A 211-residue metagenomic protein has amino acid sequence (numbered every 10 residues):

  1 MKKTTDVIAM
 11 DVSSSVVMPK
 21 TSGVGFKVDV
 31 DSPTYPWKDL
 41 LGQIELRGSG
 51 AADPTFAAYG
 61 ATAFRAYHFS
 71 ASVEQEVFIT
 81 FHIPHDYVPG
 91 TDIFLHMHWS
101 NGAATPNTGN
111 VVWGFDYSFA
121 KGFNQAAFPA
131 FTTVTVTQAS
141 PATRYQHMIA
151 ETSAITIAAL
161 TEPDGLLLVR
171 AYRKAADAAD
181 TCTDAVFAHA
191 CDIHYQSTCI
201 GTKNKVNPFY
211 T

Functional and structural regions predicted by a protein language model:
M1-V30: Low-complexity, small-hydrophobic/phenylalanine-enriched stretches that adopt extended beta/coil conformations used
A71-D86: Short beta-strands within extracellular/lumenal beta-sheet-rich domains
G90-N101: A short beta-strand element within beta-rich, extracytoplasmic domains of secreted/secretory-pathway proteins
T91-I93, P106-G114, D184-A188: Short coil-to-beta strand junction motifs in C2/discoidin
G109-N124, C191: Extended low-complexity, serine/threonine- and proline-enriched intrinsically disordered segments
N124-A159: Extracellular carbohydrate recognition and processing domains and analogous Trp-centered ligand-binding platforms
H147-M148, T152-A178: Cysteine-clustered segments with highest specificity for TGF-beta superfamily mature ligands
K174-T211: Proprotein-processing/basic-patch segments
